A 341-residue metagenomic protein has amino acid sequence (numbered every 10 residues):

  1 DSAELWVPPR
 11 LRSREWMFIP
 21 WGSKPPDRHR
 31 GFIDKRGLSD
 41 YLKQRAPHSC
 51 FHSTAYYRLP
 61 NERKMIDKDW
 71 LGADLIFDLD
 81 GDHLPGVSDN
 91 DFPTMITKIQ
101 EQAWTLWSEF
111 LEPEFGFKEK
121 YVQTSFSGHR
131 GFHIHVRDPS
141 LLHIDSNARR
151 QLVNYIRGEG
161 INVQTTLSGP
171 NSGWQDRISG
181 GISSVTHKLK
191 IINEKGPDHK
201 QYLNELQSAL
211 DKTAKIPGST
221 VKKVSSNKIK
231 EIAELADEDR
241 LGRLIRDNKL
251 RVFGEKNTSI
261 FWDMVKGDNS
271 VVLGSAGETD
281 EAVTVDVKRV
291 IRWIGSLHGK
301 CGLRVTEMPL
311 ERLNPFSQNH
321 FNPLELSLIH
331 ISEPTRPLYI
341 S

Functional and structural regions predicted by a protein language model:
D1-S127, D138-S146, Q151, G158-V272 (+2 more regions): Signature for HUH/AEP ssDNA processing cores
L59, G131-F132, G299-G302: Flexible loop/turn segments at secondary-structure boundaries
L75, F132, I291: Residue-level detector of short, conserved catalytic/binding motifs and their immediate flanks
F132-D138: A short beta-strand motif that forms the metal-chelation/ATP-contact edge of phosphoryl-transfer active sites
V287-K288, G299-N314: Amphipathic alpha-helical/coiled-coil segments positioned at domain termini
S296, P309-L328, S332: Extended, amphipathic alpha-helical scaffolds
I329-S341: Residue-level detector of conserved catalytic or cofactor/ligand-binding positions in enzyme active sites
